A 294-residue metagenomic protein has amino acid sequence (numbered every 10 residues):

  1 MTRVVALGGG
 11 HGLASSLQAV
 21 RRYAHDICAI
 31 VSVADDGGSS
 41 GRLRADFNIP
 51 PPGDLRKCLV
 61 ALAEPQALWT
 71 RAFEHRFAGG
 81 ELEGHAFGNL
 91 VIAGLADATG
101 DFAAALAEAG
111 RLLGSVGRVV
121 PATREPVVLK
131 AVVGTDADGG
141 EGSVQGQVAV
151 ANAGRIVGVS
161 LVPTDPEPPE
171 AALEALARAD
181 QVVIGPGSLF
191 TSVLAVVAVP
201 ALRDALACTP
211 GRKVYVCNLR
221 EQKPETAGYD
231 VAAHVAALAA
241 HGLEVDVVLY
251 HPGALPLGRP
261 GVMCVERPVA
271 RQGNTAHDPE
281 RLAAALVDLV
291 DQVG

Functional and structural regions predicted by a protein language model:
M1-V4: Extreme N-terminal starter segment of soluble prokaryotic enzymes
A6, A29-I30, Y215, Y250: Structural beta-sheet core signal
L7-H11, G185-S188: Glycine-rich beta-strand-to-loop/alpha-helix junction loops that act as flexible
Q18-Y23, V31-N48, A151-A153, V162 (+4 more regions): Conserved phosphate- and dinucleotide-binding cores of soluble alpha/beta proteins, encompassing both enzyme active
S32-G154, L286-Q292: Electropositive, gly/pro-rich neighborhoods at or near active sites that engage anionic ligands
V33-G37, E125-V127, L219-E221, P252-L255 (+1 more regions): Glycine-rich beta-alpha junction loops
G228-G294: C-terminal functional extensions of proteins
